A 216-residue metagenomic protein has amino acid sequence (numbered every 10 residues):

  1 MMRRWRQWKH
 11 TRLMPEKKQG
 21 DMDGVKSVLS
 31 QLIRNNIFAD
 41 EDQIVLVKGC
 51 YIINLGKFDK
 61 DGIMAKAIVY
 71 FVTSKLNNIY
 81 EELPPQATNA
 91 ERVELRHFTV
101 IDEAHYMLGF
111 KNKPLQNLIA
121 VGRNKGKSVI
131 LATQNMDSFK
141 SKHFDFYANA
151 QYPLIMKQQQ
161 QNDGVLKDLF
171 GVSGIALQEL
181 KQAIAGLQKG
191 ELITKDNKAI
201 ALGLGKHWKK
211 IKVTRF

Functional and structural regions predicted by a protein language model:
M1-K127, K140-K142, V165, I175 (+1 more regions): P-loop NTPase motor domains
Y51-I53, I130, Y152-L154: Hydrophobic/aromatic beta-strand patches that form the interior of the parallel beta-sheet core in alpha/beta enzyme
K57-D59, N135-D137, Q160: Active-site-proximal loop/turn and secondary-structure-junction residues that shape catalytic pockets, frequently
N124-K127, A132-S138, K157: Conserved H-loop
F139-F144, F170: ASCE P-loop NTPase helicase motor core
H143-K157: A short helix-turn-beta junction within AAA+ P-loop NTPase domains corresponding to the substrate/partner-engaging
Q161-L169: Conserved AAA+ ATPase core "coupling" helix
D196-K198, L204-F216: C-terminal alpha-helical "lid" subdomain
